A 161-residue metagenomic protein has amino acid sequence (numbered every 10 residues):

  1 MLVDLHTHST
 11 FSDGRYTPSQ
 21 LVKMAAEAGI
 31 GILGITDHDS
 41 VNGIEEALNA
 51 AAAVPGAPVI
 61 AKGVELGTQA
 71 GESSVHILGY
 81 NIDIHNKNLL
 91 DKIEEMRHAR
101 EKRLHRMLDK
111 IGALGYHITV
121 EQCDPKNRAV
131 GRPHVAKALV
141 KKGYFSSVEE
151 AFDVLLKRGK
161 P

Functional and structural regions predicted by a protein language model:
M1-S73, V154-K157: An N-terminally biased module of ancient metal coordination in phosphate/nucleic-acid-related enzymes
A52-P161: Extended substrate/RNA-proximal surfaces in nucleic-acid metabolism proteins
